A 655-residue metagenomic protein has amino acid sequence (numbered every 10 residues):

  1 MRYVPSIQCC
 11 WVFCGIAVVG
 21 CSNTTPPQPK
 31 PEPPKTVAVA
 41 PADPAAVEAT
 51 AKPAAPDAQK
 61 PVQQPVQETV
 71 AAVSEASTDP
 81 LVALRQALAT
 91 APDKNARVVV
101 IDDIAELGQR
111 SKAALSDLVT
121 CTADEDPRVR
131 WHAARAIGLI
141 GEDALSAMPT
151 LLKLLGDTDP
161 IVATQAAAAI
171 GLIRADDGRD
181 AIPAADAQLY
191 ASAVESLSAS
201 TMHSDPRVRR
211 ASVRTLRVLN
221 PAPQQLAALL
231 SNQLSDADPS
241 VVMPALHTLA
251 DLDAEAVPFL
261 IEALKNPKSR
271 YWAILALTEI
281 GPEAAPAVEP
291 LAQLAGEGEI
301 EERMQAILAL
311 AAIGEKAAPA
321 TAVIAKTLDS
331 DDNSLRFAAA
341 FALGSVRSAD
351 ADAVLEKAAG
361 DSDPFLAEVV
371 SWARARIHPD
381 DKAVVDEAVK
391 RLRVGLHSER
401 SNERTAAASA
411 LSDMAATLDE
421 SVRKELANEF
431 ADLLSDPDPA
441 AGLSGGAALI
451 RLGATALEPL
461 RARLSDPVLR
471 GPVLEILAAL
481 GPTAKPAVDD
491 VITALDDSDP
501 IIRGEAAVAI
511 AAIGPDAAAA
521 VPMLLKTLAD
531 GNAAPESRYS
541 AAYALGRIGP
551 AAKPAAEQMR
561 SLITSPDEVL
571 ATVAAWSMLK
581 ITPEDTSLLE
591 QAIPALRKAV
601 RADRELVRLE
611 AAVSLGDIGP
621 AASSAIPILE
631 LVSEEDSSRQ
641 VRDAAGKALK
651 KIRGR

Functional and structural regions predicted by a protein language model:
M1-W11: Bacterial N-terminal signal peptides that target proteins for export
C21-T24: Bacterial signal peptide processing site
P26-D79, Q86: Post-signal peptide N-terminal segment of mature Sec-exported envelope proteins
P65-E75, N95-R110, T120, R128-D143 (+21 more regions): Structural detector for internal amphipathic alpha-helices that build alpha-solenoid repeat scaffolds
S77-L88, R110-A123, E142-G156, D176-S200 (+14 more regions): Amphipathic alpha-helical scaffolding segments comprising HEAT/armadillo-like alpha-solenoid repeats
P92-D93, E125-D126, T158-D159, S204-D205 (+13 more regions): Short inter-helical turns and helix N-cap capping residues of alpha-solenoid HEAT/ARM repeat scaffolds
